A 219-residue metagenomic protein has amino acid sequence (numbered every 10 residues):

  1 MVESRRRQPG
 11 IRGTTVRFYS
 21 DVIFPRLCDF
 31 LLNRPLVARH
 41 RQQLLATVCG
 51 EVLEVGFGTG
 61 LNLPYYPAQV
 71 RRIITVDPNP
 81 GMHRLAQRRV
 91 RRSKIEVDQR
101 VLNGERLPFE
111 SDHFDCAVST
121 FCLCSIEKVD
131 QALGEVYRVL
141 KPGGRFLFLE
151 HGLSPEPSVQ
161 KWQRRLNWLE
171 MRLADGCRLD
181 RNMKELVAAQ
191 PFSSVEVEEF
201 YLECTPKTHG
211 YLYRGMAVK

Functional and structural regions predicted by a protein language model:
G10-P35: Class I SAM-dependent methyltransferase Rossmann-like catalytic core, especially the SAM/SAH-binding loop
D21, F30-N33, L149-H209: C-terminal alpha-helical "lid/dimerization" subdomain adjacent to the S-adenosyl-L-methionine
L31-E51, L61, Y65: Conserved alpha-helix/loop element of class I SAM-dependent methyltransferases that forms part of the SAM/SAH-binding
L53-V55, T59-R106: Class I SAM-dependent methyltransferase SAM/SAH-binding core
L102-C116: A short acidic, Gly/Pro-enriched loop at the edge of an enzyme's catalytic core that lines a small-molecule cofactor
D115-K128: A short SAM/SAH-binding and catalytic strip from SAM-dependent methyltransferases
D130-P142: A short glycine-rich, Lys/Arg-flanked "PGG" loop and its adjoining helix->strand segment in the class I
L212-K219: C-terminal lobe and adjacent flexible extensions of AdoMet/dcAdoMet transferase-like proteins
